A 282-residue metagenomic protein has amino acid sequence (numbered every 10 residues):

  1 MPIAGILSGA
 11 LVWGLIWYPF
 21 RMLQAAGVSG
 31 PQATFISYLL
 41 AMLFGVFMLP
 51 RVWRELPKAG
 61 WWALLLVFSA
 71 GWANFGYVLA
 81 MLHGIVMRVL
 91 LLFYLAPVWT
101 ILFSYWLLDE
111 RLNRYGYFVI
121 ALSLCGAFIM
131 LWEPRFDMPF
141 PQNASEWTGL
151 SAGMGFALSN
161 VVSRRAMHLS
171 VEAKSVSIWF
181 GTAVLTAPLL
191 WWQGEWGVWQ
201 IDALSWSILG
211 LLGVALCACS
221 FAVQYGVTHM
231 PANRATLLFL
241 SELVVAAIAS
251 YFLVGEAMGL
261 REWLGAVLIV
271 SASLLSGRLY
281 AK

Functional and structural regions predicted by a protein language model:
M1-G9, W53-G76, I120, N143-A152 (+1 more regions): Loop-to-transmembrane-helix transition segments
M1-S8, I101-M154, V267-K282: Juxtamembrane helix-loop boundary signature in multi-pass membrane transporters
P2, V12, A26-W72, W99 (+3 more regions): Transmembrane alpha-helices of multi-pass small-molecule transport proteins
I6, A10-M22, G45, T100-I101 (+1 more regions): Transmembrane alpha-helical segments that form core, pore/gating elements of small-molecule transporters/exporters
A41-A59, C125-F140, T182-S205, Y251-F252 (+2 more regions): Membrane-interface helix-cap regions at the ends of transmembrane helices in multi-pass membrane proteins
L49-V52, A96-F118, V244-W263: C-terminal transmembrane-helix exit sites in multi-pass transporters
L90-L95, S163-T182, C217-F252: Helix-helix packing/entry segments at the starts of transmembrane helices
W132-E133, L240-K282: C-terminal-most transmembrane helix of multi-pass membrane proteins
